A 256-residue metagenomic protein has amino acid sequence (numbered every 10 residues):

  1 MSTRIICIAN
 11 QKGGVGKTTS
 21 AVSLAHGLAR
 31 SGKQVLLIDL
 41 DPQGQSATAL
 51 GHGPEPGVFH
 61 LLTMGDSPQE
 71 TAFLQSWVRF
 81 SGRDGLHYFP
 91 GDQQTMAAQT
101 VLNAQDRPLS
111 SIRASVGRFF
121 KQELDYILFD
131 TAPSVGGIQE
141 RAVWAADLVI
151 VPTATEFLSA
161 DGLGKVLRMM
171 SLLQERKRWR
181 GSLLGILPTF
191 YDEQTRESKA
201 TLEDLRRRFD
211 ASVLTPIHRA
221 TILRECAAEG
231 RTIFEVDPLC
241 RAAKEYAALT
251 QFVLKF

Functional and structural regions predicted by a protein language model:
M1-F256: P-loop NTP-binding core
